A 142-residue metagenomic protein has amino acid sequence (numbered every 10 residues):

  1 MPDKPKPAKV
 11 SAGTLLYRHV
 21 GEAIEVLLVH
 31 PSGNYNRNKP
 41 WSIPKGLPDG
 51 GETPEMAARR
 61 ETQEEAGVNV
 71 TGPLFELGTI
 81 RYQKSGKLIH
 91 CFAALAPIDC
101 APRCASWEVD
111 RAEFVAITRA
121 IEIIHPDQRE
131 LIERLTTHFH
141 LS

Functional and structural regions predicted by a protein language model:
P2-I43: N-terminal strand-loop-strand
K9, F75, T79-P102, R111-E113: Active-site-adjacent beta-strand/loop module that shapes the phosphate/pyrophosphate-binding cleft
V20-E22, N34-N36, D49-G50, S85 (+1 more regions): Short, charged/polar surface micro-motifs in flexible loops or helix N-caps
E22-I24, V68-N69, F75, K87 (+1 more regions): Structured loop/turn residues at beta-strand edges in well-structured enzyme cores
P31, R60-E61, E113: Short, cationic motifs built from Arg/Lys/His that form the positively charged side of catalytic pockets
Y35-P40, R103-S142: Nudix hydrolase/Nudix homology domain
I43-F75: The catalytic Nudix box helix
P48, V70, I80, A96-I98 (+2 more regions): Hydrophobic pocket-lining residues within nucleotide cofactor-binding pockets
